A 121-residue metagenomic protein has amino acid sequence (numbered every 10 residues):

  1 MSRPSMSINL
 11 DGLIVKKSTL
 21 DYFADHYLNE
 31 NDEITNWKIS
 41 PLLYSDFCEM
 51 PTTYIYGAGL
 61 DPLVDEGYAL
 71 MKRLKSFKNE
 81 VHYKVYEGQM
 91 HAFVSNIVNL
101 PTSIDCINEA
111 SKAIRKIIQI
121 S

Functional and structural regions predicted by a protein language model:
M1-S121: Alpha/beta-hydrolase superfamily serine-hydrolase fold, recognizing
